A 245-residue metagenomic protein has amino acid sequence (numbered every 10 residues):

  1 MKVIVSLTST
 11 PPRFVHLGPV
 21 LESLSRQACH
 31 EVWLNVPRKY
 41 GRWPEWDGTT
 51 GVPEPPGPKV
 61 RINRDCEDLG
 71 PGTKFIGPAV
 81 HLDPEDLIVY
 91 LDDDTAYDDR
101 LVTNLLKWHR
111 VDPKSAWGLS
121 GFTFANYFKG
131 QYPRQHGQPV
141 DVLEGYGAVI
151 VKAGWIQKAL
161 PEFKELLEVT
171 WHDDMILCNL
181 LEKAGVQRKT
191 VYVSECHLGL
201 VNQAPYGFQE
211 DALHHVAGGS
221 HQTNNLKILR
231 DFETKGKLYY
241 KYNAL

Functional and structural regions predicted by a protein language model:
M1-S9, V15-H16, V20, K164-L245: C-terminal catalytic/acceptor-binding lobe
K2, H30-E31, L87, Q187: Residues at the starts of beta-strands that form the adenosine-phosphate
T10-F14, Y40-G41, T95-Y97, F124: Short acidic, S/G/P-rich loop/turn micro-motifs used as interaction or catalytic elements
P19-E31, R38, P53-E54: Short, acidic, metal-binding catalytic loop of nucleotide-sugar glycosyltransferases
N35-D86: Active-site-proximal specificity loops/subdomain of glycosyltransferases
V36-G41, F122-F124, S194-C196: Short beta-alpha junction loops
P78, A96-E165: Conserved catalytic core of nucleotide-sugar-dependent glycosyltransferases
E85-A96: Short beta-strand-to-loop acidic/aromatic patch adjacent to the donor-nucleotide binding site
